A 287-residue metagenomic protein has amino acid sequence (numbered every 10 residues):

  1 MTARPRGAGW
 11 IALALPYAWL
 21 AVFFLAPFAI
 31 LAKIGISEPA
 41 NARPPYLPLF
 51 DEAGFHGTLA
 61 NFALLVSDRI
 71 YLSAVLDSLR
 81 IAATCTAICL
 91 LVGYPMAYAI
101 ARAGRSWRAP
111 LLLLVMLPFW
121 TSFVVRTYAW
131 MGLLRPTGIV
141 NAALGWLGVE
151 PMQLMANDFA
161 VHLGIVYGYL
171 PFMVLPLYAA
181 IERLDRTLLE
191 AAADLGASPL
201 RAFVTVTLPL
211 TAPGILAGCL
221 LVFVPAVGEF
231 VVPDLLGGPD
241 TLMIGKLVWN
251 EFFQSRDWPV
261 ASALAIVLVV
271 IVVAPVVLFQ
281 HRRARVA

Functional and structural regions predicted by a protein language model:
M1-I34, A99, A109, L113: N-terminal signal-anchor/first transmembrane alpha helix
M1-P5, A83-M116, T187-L189, V277-A284: Transmembrane-helix boundary motif in ABC transporter permease subunits
T2, I11, Y178-L189, A193 (+2 more regions): C-terminal transmembrane helix and the adjacent membrane-cytosol boundary/short C-terminal tail of inner/organellar
R4-G9, P39-A42, F62-L65, R69 (+1 more regions): Interhelical loop and adjacent transmembrane-helix boundary motif in polytopic membrane transport permeases
L15-A18, L113, L117, Y167 (+2 more regions): Transmembrane alpha-helices
L25-R69, L133, T137, G238-P239 (+1 more regions): Short membrane-interfacial helix/loop motifs at transmembrane-helix boundaries
A42, V125-T127, M173-V174, G214-W249: Non-cytoplasmic
L49-E52, T127-V166, L200, L236-D240: Membrane-interfacial helix termini and adjacent extracytoplasmic/periplasmic loops of multi-pass transporters
